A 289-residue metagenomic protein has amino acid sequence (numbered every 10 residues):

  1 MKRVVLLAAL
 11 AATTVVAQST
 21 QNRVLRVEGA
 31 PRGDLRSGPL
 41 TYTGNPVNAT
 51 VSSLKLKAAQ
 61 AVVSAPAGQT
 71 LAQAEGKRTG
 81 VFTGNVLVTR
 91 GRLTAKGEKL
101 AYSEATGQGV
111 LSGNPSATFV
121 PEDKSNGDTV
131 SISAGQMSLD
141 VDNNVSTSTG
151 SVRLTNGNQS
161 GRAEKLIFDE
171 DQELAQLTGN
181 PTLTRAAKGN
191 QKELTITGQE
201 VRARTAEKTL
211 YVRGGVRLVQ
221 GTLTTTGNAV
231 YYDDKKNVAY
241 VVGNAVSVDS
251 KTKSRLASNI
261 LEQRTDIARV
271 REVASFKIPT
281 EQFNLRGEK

Functional and structural regions predicted by a protein language model:
K2-L7: Sec-dependent signal peptide recognition, specifically the positively charged N-region followed immediately by
A8-A17: Hydrophobic h-region of N-terminal signal peptides that target proteins for export in Gram-negative bacteria
A17-K289: N-terminal amphipathic/hydrophobic interface segments
